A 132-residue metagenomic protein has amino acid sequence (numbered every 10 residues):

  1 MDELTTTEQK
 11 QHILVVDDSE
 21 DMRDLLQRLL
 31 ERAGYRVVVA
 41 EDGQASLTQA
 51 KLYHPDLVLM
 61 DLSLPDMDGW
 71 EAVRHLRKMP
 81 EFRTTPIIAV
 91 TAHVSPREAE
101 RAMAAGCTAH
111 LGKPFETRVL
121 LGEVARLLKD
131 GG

Functional and structural regions predicted by a protein language model:
M1-L14, E20, R118-G132: Non-catalytic signal-transmission and effector/linker regions of two-component phosphorelay proteins
R23, P65, R83, S95 (+1 more regions): The feature encodes the CheY-like receiver
D24-R32: Charged docking surfaces used in two-component/phosphorelay signaling
G34-E41, Q49: Short hydrophobic/Thr-rich beta-strand motif most characteristic of the beta2 strand and flanking loop of CheY-like
A40-E41, Y53, L64-M67, L76 (+1 more regions): Hydrophobic residue at a beta-alpha junction that N-caps the helix immediately following a catalytic beta-strand/loop
D61, T91: Active-site residues of response regulator receiver
T108: Short, glycine/charged-rich "phosphate-handling" switch motifs in NTP-dependent and phosphotransfer domains
